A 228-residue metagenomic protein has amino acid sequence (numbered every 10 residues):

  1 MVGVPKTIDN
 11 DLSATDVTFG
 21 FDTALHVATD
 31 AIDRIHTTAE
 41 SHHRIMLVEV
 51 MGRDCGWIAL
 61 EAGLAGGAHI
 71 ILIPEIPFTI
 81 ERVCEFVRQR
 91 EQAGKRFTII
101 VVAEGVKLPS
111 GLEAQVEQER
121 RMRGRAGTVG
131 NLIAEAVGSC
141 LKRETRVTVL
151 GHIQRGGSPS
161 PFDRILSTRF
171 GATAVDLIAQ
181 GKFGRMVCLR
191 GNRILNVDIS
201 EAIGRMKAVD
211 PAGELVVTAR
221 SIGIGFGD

Functional and structural regions predicted by a protein language model:
M1-G3, A59-A62, R96-K107, R155 (+2 more regions): A short, terminal or domain-edge coil/loop segment
V2, F21-R143: Accessory alpha-helical/coil subdomains and C-terminal extensions that flank or cap enzyme catalytic cores
V4, P74, V102, T148-L150 (+1 more regions): Conserved beta-strand termini and adjacent loop/short-helix elements that scaffold enzyme active sites in alpha/beta
P5, D16, V48, G52 (+3 more regions): Short glycine- and Lys/Arg-enriched binding-loop motifs that mark or flank ligand-binding interfaces
K6-D16, S41-H43, V116: Gly-rich Lys/Arg/Thr-decorated short loops/hinges at beta-loop-alpha junctions or inter-strand turns that position
K6-N10, G52-D54, P77-F78, H152-Q154 (+1 more regions): Acidic, glycine-rich active-site loops and adjacent beta-strand->loop/helix elements that engage anionic groups
A14-T23, S158-R164: Short beta-strand elements at the ligand-binding edges of bilobed clamshell
R125-D228: C-terminal non-catalytic interaction/assembly regions of soluble proteins
